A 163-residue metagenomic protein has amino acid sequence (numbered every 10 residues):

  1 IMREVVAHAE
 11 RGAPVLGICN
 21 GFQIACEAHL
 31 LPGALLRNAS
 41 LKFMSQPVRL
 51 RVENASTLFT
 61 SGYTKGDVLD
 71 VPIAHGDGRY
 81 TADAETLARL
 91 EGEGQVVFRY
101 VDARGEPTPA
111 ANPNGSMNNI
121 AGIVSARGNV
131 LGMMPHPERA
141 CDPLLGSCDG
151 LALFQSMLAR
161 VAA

Functional and structural regions predicted by a protein language model:
I1-S56: Cysteine-nucleophile active-site neighborhood
F59-A163: C-terminal and late-domain segments of enzyme folds
